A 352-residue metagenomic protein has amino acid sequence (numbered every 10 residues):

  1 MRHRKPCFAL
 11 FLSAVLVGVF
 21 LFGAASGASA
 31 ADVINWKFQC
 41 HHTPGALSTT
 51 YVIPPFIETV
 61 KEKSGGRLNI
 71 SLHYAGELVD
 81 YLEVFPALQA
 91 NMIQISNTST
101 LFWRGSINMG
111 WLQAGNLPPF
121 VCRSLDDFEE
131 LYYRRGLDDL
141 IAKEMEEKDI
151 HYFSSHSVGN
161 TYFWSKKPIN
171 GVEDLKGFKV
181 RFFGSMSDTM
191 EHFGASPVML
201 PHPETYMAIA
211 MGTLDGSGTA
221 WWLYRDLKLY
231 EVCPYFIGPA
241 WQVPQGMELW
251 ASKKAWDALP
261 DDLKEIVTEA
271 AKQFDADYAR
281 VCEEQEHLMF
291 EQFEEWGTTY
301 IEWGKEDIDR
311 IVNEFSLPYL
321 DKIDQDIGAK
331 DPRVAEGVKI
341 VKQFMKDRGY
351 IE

Functional and structural regions predicted by a protein language model:
M1-A14: Bacterial N-terminal signal peptides that target proteins for export
R2-H3, G18, N35: Generic N-terminal leader/processing signal
F11-A24: Bacterial N-terminal signal peptides
A24-A30: Sec/Tat signal peptide C-region and signal peptidase I cleavage site
A31-F128, D139-E352: N-terminal secretory/targeting leader peptides
Y132-G136: Core domains of carbohydrate- and sulfate-ester-processing enzymes
